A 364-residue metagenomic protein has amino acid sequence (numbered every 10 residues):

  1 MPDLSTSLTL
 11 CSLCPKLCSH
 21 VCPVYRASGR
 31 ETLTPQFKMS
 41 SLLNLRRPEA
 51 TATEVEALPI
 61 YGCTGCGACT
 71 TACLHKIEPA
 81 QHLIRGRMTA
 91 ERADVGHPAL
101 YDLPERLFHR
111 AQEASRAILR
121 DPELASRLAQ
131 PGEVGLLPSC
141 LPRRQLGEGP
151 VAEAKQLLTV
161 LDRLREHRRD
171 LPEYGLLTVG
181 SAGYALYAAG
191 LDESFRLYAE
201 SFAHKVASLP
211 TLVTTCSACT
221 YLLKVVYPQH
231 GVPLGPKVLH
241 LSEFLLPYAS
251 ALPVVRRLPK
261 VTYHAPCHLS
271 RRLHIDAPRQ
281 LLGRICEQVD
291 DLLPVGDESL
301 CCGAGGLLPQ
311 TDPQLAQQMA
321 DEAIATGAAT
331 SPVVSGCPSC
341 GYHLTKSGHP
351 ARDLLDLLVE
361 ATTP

Functional and structural regions predicted by a protein language model:
M1-I60: Ferredoxin-type iron-sulfur electron-transfer modules and their immediate structural context
P2, M39-T214, T220, V226: Iron-sulfur-cluster electron-transfer modules
T9-S12, K16, H20, Y61-T71 (+6 more regions): Cys/His-enriched microdomains
P15, R26, G67, L74-I77 (+3 more regions): Cys/His-coordinated zinc-binding microdomains
V21-C22, A72-C73, L344: Cysteine-centered loop/knuckle micro-motif
K76, L141-P236, H268-P364: Cofactor-cradling patches in redox/metallo enzymes
K237-I285: C-terminal amphipathic alpha-helical segment
